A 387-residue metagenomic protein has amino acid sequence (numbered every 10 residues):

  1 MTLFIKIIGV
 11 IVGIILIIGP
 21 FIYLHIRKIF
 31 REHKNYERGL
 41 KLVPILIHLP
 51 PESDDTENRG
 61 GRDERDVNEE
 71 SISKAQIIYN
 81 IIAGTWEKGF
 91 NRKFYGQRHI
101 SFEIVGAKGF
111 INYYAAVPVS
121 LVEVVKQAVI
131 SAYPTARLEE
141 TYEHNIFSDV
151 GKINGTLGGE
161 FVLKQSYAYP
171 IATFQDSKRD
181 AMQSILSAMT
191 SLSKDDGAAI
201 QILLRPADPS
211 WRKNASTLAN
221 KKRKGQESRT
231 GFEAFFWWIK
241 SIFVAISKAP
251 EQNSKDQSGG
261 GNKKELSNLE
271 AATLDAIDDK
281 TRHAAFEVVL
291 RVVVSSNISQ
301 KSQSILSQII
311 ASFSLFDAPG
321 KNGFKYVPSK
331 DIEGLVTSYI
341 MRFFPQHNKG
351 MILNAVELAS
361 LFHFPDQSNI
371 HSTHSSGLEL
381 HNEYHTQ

Functional and structural regions predicted by a protein language model:
T2-Q387: Extended, folded cores of ATP/NTP-driven motor/assembly subunits in large transport and secretion machines
